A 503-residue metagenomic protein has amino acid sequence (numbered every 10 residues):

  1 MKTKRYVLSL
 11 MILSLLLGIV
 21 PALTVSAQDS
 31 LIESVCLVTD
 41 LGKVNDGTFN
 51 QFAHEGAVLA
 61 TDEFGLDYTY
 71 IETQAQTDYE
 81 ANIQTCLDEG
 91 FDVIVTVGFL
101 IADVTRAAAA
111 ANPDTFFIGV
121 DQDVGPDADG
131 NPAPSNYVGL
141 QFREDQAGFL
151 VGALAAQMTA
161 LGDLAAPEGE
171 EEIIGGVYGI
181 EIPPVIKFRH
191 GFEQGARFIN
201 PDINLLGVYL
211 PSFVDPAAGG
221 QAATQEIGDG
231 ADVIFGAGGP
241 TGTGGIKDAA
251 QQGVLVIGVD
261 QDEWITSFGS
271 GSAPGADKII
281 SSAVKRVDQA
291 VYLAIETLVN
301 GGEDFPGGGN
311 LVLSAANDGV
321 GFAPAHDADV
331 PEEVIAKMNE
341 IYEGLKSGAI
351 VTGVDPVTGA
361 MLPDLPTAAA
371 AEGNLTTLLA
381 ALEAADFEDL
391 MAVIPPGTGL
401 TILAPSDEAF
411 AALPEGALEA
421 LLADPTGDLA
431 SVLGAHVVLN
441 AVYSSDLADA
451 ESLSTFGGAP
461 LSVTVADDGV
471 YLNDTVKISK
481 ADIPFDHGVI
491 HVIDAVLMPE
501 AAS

Functional and structural regions predicted by a protein language model:
M1-K2, T24-S30, A360, A501-S503: Basic/polar N-terminal segments that are highly enriched at the extreme N-terminus, encompassing both cleavable
M1-M11: Bacterial N-terminal signal peptides that target proteins for export
L8-L10, S26, A417: Primarily marks secretory-pathway-exposed extracellular/lumenal segments that are disulfide- and glycosylation-prone
S9-P21: Bacterial N-terminal signal peptides
A27-P363, A368: A residue-level marker of the well-folded mature domains of exported/periplasmic proteins
A360-S503: Mature, structured domains of secreted/extracytosolic soluble proteins
